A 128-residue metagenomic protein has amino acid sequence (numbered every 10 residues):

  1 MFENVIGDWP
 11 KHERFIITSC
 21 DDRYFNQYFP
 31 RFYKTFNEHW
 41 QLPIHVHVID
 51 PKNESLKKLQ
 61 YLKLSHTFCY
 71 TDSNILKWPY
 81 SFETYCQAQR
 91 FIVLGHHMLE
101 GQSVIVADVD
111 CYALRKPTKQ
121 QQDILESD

Functional and structural regions predicted by a protein language model:
M1-W78, L99-E100: N-terminal anchoring/stem segment of glycosyltransferases
F25, W78-Q89: A short, glycine-/small-residue-rich helix N-cap motif at loop->alpha-helix starts within glycosyltransferase
K57-K58, P79-S81, P117-Q120: Short secondary-structure transition/capping segments
C86-D128: GT-A fold catalytic core of metal-dependent nucleotide-sugar glycosyltransferases, centered on the diacidic
